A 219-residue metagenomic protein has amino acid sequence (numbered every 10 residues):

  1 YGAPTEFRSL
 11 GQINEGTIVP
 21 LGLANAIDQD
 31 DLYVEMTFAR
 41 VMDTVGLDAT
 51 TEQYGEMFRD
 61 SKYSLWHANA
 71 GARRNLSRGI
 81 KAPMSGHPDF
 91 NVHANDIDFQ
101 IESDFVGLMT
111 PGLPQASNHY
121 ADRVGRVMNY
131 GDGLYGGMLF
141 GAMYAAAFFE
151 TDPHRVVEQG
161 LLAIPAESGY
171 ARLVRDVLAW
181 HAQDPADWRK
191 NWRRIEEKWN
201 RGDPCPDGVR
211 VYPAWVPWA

Functional and structural regions predicted by a protein language model:
Y1, T5, G11-I13, F99 (+2 more regions): Long, well-ordered alpha/beta core segments of mature domains
Y1, W66-A72, V174-A179, A186: N-terminal, motif-rich segments that launch catalysis or mediate targeting to/interaction with membranes, typified by
Y1-E35, Y54: An N-terminal structural lobe/cap that precedes and organizes the functional/catalytic core across diverse proteins
Y1-T17, M128-F149, H154-R155, A219: Catalytic phosphate/nucleotide-handling subdomain of diverse soluble enzymes
N14, I18, R40, E56-R59 (+7 more regions): Short, surface-exposed, charged/polar-biased interaction segments
A24-E35, A39-Y130, L134, F149 (+1 more regions): Active-site cavity-forming subdomains of large catalytic enzyme subunits
M36-T37, M138, W215-V216: A generic alpha-helix surface/boundary motif
S77, M84-A94, S103-L113, D122-V127 (+1 more regions): Accessory "access/gating" subregions that flank catalytic or transport cores
